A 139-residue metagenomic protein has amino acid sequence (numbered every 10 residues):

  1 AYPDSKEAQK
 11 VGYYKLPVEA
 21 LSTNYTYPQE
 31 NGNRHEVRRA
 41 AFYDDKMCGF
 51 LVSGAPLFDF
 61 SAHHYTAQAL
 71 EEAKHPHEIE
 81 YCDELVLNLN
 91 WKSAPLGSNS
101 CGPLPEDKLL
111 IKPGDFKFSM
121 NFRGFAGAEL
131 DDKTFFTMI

Functional and structural regions predicted by a protein language model:
A1-I139: Beta-strand/loop-rich accessory regions of lumenal/periplasmic or secreted enzymes, predominantly carbohydrate-active
